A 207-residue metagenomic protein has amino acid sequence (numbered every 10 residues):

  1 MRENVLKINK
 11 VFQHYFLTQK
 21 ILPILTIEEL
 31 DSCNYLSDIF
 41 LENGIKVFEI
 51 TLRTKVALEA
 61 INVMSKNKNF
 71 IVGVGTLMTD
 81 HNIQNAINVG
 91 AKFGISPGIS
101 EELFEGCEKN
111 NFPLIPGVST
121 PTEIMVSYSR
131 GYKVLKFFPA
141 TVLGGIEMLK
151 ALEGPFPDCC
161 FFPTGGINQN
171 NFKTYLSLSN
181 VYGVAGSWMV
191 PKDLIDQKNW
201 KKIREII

Functional and structural regions predicted by a protein language model:
M1-K92, K109, Q169-N170, Q197-I207: Conserved N-terminal beta1-alpha1 strand-loop-helix module at the mouth
T26-E29, V74-D80, S96-I99, P116-P121 (+2 more regions): Glycine-rich beta-to-alpha transition loops that act as phosphate-gripper elements at the mouths of alpha/beta enzyme
L36, T79-V89, T122-R130, E147 (+1 more regions): Catalytic cores of alpha/beta
L41-K46, N67-F70, I87-G94, E108-I115 (+3 more regions): Glycine-enriched alpha-helix->loop->beta-strand junction motifs that scaffold or abut catalytic
N62, K150, K173: Active-site phosphate/pyrophosphate- and oxyanion-stabilizing loops and adjacent acidic/basic residues in soluble
F93, P97-L103, K136-I146, N180-K202: Glycine-rich phosphate-binding active-site loops on the catalytic face of alpha/beta enzymes
E102-K133, F138-L143: Histidine/lysine/aspartate-rich catalytic loop segments that bind and position anionic ligands
G154-I207: Hydrophobic secondary-structure block in the mid-to-C-terminal portion of proteins
